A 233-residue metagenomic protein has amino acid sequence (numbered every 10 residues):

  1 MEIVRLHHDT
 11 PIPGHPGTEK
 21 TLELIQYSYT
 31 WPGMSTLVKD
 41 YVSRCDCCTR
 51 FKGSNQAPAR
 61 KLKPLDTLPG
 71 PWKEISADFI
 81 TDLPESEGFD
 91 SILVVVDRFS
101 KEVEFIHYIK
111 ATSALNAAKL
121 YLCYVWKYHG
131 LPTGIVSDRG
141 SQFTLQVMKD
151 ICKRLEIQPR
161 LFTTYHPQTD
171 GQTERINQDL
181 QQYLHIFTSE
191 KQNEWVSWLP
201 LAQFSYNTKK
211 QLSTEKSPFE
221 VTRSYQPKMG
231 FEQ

Functional and structural regions predicted by a protein language model:
M1-Q233: Integrase module of LTR retroelements
